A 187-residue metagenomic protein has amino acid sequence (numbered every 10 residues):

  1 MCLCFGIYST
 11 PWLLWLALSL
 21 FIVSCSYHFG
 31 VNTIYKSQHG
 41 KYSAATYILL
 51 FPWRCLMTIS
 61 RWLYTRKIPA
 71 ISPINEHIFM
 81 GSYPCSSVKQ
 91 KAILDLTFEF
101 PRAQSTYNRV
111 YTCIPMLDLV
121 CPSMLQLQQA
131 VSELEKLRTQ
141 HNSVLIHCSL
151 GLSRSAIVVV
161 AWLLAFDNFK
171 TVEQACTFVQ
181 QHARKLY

Functional and structural regions predicted by a protein language model:
M1-T65: N-terminal membrane-anchoring alpha-helices
T58-I146, L150, W162-Y187: Cysteine-based protein phosphatase catalytic domain of the PTP/DSP
L152-I157: Glycine-rich nucleophile elbow surrounding the catalytic serine of serine-hydrolase chemistry
